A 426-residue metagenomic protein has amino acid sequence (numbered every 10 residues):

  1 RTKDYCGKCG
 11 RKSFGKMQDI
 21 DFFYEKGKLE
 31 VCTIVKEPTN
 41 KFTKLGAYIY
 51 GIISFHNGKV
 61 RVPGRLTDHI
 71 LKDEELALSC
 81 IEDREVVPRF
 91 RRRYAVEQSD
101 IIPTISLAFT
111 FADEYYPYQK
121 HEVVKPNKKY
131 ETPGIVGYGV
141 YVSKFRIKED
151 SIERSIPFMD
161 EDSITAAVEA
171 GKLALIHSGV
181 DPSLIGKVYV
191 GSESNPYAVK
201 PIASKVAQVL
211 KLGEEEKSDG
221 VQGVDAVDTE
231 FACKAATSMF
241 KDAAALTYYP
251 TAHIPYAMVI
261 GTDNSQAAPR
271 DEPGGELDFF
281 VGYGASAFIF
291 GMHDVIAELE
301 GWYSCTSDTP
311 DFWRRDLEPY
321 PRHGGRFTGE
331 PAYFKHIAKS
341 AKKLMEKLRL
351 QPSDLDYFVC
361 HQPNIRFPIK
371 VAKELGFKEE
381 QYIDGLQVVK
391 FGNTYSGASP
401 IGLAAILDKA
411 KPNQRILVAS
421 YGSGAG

Functional and structural regions predicted by a protein language model:
R1-Y24: Cys/His-rich short segments
M17-K28, S79-R84: Short coil-to-beta-strand transition motifs
L29-K72: Glycine-rich active-site loops that engage anionic ligands at enzyme catalytic sites
H69-R89: Short nucleic-acid-contacting surface segments enriched for D/E, G, S/T with interspersed K/R
I81, R89-H121: OB-fold/S1-family single-stranded nucleic acid-binding modules
Y118-E161, P273-P331, K335-K342, K347: Condensing-enzyme catalytic core mediating Claisen C-C bond formation in acyl metabolism
R154-D162, S194-Y256, T262, K370-G402: Conserved catalytic cysteine-centered active-site region of acyl-thioester-dependent Claisen-condensing enzymes
A170-G186, A338-D354, L375, A410: Phosphate/pyrophosphate-binding loops at sites that engage ATP/ADP/AMP, CoA/4′-phosphopantetheine, polyphosphate
